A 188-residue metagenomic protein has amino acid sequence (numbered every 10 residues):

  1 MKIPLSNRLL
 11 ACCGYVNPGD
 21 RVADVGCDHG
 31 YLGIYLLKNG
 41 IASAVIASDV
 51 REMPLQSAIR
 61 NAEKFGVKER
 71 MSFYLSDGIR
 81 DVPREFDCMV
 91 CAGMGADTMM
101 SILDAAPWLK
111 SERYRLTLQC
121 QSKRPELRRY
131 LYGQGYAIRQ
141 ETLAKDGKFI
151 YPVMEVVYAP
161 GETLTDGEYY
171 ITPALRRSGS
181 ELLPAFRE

Functional and structural regions predicted by a protein language model:
K2-L5, R80, D97-E188: Class I S-adenosyl-L-methionine
I3-G19: Conserved alpha-helix/loop element of class I SAM-dependent methyltransferases that forms part of the SAM/SAH-binding
G19-D28: Conserved class I S-adenosyl-L-methionine
G30, I34: Glycine-rich SAM-binding Motif I of class I
L37-K38: Gly/Ala-rich phosphate-binding loop of Rossmann-like dinucleotide-binding domains, activating on the conserved
A44-D49: Conserved SAM-binding motif I beta-strand of class I
E52, Q56-R84: S-adenosyl-L-methionine
F86-G93: Short SAM/SAH-binding signature in class I
